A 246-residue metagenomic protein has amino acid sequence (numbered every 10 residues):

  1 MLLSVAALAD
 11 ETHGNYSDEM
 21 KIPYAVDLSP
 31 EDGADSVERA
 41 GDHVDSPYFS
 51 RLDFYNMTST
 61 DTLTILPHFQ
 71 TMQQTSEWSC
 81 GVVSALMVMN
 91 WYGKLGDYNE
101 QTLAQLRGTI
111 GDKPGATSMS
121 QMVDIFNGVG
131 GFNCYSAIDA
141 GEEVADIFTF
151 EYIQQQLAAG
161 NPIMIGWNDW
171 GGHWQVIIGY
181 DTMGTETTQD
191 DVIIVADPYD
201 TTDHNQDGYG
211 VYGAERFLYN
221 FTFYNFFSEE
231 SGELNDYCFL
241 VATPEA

Functional and structural regions predicted by a protein language model:
L2-Y16: Sec-dependent signal peptide cleavage junction
D10-T12, A25, T71, K113 (+2 more regions): Short N-terminal micro-motifs specific to bacterial/archaeal maturation and metal-cluster initiation sites
T12-D27, Y180-A246: Noncatalytic regulatory segments and standalone regulatory/sensor domains
Y16-D61: Non-catalytic propeptide/linker segments at domain boundaries
H43-E143, F221-A246: Cysteine-nucleophile protease catalytic domains, especially the papain-like/related folds used in DUB/UBL proteases
E142-P198: Active-site-adjacent substructure of cysteine-protease-like catalytic cores
